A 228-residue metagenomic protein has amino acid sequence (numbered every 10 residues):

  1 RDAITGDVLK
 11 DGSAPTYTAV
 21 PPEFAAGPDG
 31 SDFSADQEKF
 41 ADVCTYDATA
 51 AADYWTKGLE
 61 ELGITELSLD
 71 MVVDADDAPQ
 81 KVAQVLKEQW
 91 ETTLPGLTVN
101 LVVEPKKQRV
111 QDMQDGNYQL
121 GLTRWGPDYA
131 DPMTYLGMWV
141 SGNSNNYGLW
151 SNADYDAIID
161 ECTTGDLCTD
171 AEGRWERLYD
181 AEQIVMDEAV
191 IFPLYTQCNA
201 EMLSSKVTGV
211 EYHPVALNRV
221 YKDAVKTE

Functional and structural regions predicted by a protein language model:
R1-V8, T16, D47-W55, A78-L86 (+6 more regions): Stable alpha-helical elements in mature extracytoplasmic
D2-A3, V8-G12, F24, W55-L62 (+5 more regions): Sec/Tat-exported extracytoplasmic proteins
T5-G6, D42-T45, G96-R109, Q114 (+2 more regions): Extracytoplasmic/peripheral linker and loop segments enriched in polar/acidic and small residues with frequent Thr/Pro
V8-D11, T18-E23, L67-S68, Y195-C198: Short coil/turn segments at secondary-structure boundaries
A14-K57, D76-K81: Structural transition elements
A48, A52-P127, N199: Ligand/substrate-recognition segments at binding pockets and active sites
Y129-P132, L203: Short catalytic/ligand-binding loop motif for oxyanion handling, primarily in non-cytosolic enzymes, centered on
E201-E228: Long beta-strand-rich cores associated with HINT superfamily self-processing modules
